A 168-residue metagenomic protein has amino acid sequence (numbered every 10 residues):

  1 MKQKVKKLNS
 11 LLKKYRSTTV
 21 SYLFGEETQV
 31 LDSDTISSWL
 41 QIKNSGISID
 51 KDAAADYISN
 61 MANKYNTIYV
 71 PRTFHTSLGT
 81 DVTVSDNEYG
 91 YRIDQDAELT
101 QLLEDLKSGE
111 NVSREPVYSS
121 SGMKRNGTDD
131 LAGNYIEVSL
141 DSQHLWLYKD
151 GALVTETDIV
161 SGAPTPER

Functional and structural regions predicted by a protein language model:
M1-R168: Surface-exposed, secretory/extracytoplasmic low-complexity segments enriched in Ser/Thr/Asn/Gly/Pro
